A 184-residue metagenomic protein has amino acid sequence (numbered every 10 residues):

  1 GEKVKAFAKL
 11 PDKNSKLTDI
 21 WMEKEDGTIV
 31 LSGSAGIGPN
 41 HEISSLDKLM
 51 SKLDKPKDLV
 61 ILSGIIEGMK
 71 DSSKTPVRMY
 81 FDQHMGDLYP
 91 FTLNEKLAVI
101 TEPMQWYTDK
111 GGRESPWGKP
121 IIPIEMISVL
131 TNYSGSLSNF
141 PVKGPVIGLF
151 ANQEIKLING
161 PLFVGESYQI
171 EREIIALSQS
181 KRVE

Functional and structural regions predicted by a protein language model:
G1, G36-N152: Hot-dog-fold acyl-thioester-processing enzymes
E2-K70, L157-E184: HotDog/MaoC-like acyl-thioester-processing domains
